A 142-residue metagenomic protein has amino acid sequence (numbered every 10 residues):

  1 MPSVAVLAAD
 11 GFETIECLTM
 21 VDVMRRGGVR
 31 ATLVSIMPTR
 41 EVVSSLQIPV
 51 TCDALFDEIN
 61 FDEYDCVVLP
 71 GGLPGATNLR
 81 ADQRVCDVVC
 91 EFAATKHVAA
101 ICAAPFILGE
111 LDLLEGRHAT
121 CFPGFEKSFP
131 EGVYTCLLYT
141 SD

Functional and structural regions predicted by a protein language model:
M1-T95, I107-G116, E126-L137: Extended, subdomain-level signal for the structured scaffold at the beginning of enzyme domains
H97-A99: Proline-centered loop/turn at the N-terminus of a beta-strand
C102: Catalytic nucleophile serine of serine hydrolases, specifically the conserved "nucleophile elbow" pentapeptide
A119: Anionic-ligand binding patches
Y139-D142: Conserved small/polar residues in nucleotide/adenosyl-binding loops
